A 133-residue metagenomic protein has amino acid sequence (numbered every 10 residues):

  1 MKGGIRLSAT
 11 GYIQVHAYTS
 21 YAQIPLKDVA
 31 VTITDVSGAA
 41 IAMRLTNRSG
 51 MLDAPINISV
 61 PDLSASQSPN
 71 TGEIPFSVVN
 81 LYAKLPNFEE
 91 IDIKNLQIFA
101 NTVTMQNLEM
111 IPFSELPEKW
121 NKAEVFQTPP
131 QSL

Functional and structural regions predicted by a protein language model:
M1-L26, V36-S37, R44, I111 (+1 more regions): Beta-strand-rich domain onsets/edges
S8, F99-V103: Solvent-exposed, conformationally flexible loop/turn segments
D28-D35, L81, L96: Hydrophobic beta-strand segments
T32, N47, S59, L96-Q97: A generic structural motif
S37-R44, E89-I93: Surface-exposed loop/edge segments in extracytoplasmic proteins
A39-S66: Short, acidic Ser/Thr/Gly-rich low-complexity loop/linker segments typical of extracellular and cell-surface proteins
P55-S64, M105-A123: Short, surface-exposed secondary-structure junctions/capping segments
P61-K94: A short, solvent-exposed loop/turn motif at the edges and junctions of modular extracellular/periplasmic domains
